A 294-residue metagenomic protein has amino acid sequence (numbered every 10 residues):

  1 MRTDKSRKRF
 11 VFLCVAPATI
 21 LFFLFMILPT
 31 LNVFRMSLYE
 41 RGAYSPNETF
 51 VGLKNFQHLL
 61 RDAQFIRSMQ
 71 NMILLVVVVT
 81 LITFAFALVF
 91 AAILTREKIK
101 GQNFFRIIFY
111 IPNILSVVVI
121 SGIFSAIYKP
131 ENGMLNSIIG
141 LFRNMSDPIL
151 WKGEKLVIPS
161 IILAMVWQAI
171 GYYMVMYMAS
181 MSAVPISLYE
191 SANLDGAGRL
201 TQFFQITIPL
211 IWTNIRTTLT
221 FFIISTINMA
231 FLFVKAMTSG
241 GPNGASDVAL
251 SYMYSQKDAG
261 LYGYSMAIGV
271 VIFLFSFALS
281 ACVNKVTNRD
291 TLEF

Functional and structural regions predicted by a protein language model:
R2-F294: A structural signal for multi-pass alpha-helical bundles of membrane permease subunits that mediate small-molecule
